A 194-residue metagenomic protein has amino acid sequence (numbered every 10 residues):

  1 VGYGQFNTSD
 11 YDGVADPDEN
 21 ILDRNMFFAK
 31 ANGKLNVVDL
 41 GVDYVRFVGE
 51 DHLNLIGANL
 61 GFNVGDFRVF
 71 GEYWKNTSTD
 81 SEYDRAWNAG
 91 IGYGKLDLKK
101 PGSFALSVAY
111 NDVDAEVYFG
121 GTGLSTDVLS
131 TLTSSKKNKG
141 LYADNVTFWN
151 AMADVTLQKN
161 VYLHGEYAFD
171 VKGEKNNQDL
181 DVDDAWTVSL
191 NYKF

Functional and structural regions predicted by a protein language model:
V1-F27, K34: Contiguous mid-protein beta-loop-alpha structural module that forms a pocket-lining wall or clamp of enzyme active
N32-F194: Outer-membrane beta-barrel pore domains
